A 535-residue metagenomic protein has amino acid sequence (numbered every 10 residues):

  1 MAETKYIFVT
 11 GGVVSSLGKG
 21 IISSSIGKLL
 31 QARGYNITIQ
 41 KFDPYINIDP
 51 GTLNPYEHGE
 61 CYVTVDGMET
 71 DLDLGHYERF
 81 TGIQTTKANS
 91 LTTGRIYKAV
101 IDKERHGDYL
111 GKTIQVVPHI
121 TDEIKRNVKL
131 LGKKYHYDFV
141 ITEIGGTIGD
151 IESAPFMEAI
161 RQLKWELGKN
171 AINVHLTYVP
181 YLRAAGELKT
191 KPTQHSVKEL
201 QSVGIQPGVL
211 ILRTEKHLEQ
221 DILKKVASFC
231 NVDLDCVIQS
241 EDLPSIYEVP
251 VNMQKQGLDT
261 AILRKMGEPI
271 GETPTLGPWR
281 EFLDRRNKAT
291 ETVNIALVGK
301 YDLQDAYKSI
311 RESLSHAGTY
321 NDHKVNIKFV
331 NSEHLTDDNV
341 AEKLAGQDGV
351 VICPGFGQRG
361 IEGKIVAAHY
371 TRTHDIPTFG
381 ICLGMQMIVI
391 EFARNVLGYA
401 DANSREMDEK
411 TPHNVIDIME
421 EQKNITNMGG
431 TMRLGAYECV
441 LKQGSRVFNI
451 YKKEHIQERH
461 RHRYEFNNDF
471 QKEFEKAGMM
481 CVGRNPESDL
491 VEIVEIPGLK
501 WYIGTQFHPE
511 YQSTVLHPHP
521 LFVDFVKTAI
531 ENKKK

Functional and structural regions predicted by a protein language model:
M1-V325, E333-G349, F356-G357, G363-Y370 (+3 more regions): Flexible phosphate-sensing "switch/lid" loops adjacent to ATP/NTP-binding sites across phosphate-transfer
E3, Q206, D233, E291 (+6 more regions): A generic structural signal for well-ordered coil/turn residues at beta-strand boundaries that shape enzyme active-site
G11, K41, T214, E241 (+12 more regions): Active-site proximal loops enriched in glycine and acidic residues that flank catalytic Cys/His/Asp and coordinate
L17-G20, S24-K28, A32, K343-E438 (+2 more regions): Cysteine-nucleophile active-site neighborhood
E57-V65, L243-Y247, I352, T373-F379 (+3 more regions): Short beta-alpha connecting loops at secondary-structure transitions that line or flank enzyme active sites
L182-K189, Q386-N395, I496: Glycine-rich, charge-decorated loop segments at or immediately adjacent to ligand/cofactor-binding or catalytic sites
R285-A289, V340-E342, M407, M428-T431 (+2 more regions): Replace "in large, NTP-powered and nucleic-acid-processing enzymes" with "in large, NTP-powered factors and other
L434-E438, K442-K535: C-terminal and late-domain segments of enzyme folds
